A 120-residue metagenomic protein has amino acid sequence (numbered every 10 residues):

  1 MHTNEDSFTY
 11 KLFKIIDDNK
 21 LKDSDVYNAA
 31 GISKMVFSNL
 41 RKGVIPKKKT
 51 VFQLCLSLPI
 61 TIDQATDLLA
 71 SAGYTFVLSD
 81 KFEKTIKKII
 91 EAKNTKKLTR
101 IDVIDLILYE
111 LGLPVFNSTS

Functional and structural regions predicted by a protein language model:
M1-D23, I101-S120: A short, Lys/Arg-rich alpha-helix, primarily the initiator
I16, Y27, C55: The alpha-helix within a helix-turn-helix
D25, V36, Q64: Residues in the helix-turn-helix
A30-P46, A70-G73: Recognition helix of helix-turn-helix/homeodomain-like DNA-binding domains that insert into the DNA major groove
G43-S57: Short, basic-rich loop-to-helix N-cap that marks the start of a DNA-contacting helix
T66-T99, F116-S118: Short, charged recognition helix plus adjacent turn of helix-turn-helix-like nucleic-acid-binding domains
